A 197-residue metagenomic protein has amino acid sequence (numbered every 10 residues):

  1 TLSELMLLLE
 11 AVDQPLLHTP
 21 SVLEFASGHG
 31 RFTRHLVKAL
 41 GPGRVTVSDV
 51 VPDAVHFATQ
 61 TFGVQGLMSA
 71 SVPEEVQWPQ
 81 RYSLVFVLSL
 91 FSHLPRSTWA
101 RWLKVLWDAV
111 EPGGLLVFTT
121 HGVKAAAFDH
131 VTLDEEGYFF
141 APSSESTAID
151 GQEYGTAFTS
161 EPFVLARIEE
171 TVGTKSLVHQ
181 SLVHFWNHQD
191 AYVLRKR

Functional and structural regions predicted by a protein language model:
T1-S21, F25-Q77, R96, A100-R101 (+1 more regions): Class I (Rossmann-like) S-adenosyl-L-methionine-dependent methyltransferase catalytic domain, capturing the SAM-binding
T19, Y82-S83: Local beta-strand N-terminus motif with an aromatic residue
P79-Y82, V105: A broadly tuned preference for mixed-charge, low-complexity surface segments
F86: A conserved beta-strand element that flanks and buttresses the S-adenosyl-L-methionine
L90: Hydrophobic adenine-recognition pocket in adenosine-nucleotide-binding enzymes
A100-P112: A short glycine-rich, Lys/Arg-flanked "PGG" loop and its adjoining helix->strand segment in the class I
